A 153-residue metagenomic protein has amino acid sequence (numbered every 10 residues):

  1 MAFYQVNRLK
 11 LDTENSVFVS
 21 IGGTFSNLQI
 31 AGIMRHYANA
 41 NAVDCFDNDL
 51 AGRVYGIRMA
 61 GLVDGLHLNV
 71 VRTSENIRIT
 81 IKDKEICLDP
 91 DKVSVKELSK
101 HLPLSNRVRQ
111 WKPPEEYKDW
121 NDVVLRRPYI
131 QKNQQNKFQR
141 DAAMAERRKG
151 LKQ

Functional and structural regions predicted by a protein language model:
M1-A2: Short amphipathic alpha-helical face segments that pack within enzyme cores and frequently flank/anchor catalytic
Q5-Q153: TOPRIM fold recognition
